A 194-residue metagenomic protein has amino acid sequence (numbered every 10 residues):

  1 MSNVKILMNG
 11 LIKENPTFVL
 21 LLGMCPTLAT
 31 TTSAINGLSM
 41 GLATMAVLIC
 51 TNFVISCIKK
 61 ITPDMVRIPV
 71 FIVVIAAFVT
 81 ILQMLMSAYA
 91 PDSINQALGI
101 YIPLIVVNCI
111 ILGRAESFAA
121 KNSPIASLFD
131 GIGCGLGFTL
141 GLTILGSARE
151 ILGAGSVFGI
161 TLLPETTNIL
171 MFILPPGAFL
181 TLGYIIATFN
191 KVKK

Functional and structural regions predicted by a protein language model:
K5, A126-K194: C-terminal transmembrane helix-loop-helix hairpin of multi-pass membrane proteins
K5-F18: N-terminal membrane topogenic signal
L22-L28, T44-I49, A76-Q83, V106-L112 (+2 more regions): Hydrophobic core segments of alpha-helical transmembrane domains in multi-pass membrane transport and ion-translocation
A34-C50, N95-V106: Structural signature of hydrophobic alpha-helical transmembrane segments
T51-D64, L112-N122, T188-V192: C-terminal ends of transmembrane helices
S56-V70, A90-N95, F158-I169: Membrane interface segments of multi-pass transport proteins and intramembrane proteases
T62-I75, A97-P103, S127-D130: Cytoplasmic-side transmembrane-helix entry/capping segments in multi-pass membrane proteins
I81-A97: Transmembrane alpha-helix boundary signature
